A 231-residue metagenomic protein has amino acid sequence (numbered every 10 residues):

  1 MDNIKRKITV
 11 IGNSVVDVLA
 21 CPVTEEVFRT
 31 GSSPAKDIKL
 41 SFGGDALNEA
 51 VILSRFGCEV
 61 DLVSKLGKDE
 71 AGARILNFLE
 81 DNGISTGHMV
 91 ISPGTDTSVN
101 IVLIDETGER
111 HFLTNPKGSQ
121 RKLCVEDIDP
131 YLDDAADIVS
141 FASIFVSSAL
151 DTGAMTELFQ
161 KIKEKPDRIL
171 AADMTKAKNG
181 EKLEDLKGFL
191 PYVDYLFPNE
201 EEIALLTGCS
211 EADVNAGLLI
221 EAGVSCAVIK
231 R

Functional and structural regions predicted by a protein language model:
M1-K65, E70-I84: Glycine-rich phosphate/adenosyl-contacting loop at the front of the ribokinase-like
D2-D17, N77-I91, I104-Y195, E200-R231: Ribokinase/PfkB-type carbohydrate-kinase core domain
P93-T95: Short, glycine-/polar-rich solvent-exposed loops and beta-turns at beta-strand/coil boundaries
S98: Broad gene-expression machinery/nucleic-acid interaction feature
